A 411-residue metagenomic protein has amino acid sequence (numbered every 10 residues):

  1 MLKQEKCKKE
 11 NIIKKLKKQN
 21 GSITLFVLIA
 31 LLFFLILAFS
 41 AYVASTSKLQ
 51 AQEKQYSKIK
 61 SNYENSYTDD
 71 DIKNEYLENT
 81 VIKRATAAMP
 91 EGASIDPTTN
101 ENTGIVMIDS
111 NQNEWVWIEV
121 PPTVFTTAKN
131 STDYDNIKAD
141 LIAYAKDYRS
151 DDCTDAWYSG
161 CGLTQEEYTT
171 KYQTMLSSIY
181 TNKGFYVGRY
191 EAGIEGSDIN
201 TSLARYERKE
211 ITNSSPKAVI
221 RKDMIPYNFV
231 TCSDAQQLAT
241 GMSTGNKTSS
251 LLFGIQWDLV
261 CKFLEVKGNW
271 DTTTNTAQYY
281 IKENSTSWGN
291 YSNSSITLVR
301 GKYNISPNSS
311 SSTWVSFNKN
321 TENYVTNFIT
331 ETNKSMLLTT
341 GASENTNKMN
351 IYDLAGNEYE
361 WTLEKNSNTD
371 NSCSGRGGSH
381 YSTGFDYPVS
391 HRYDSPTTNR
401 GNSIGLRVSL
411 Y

Functional and structural regions predicted by a protein language model:
M1-L16: N-terminal Lys/Arg-rich, disordered targeting/topogenic segments
I13-A30: Glycine-centered recognition micro-motifs in short, flexible terminal segments and loops
L32-Y63: Aliphatic-rich helix starts adjacent to a transmembrane/signal segment
Y67-A128, S249: GGW-centered surface loops in extracellular recognition modules
I82, G104, I108-Y168: Extended, Lys/Arg-enriched charged tracts that mediate electrostatic binding to polyanionic substrates
N111, Y144-D353: Short aromatic-cysteine micro-motif
P121-V124, Y190-I194, Q256, L363-T369 (+2 more regions): Acidic glycine-/aspartate-rich tracts in secreted/extracellular proteins
V230-S233, Q237, T248, T340-T346 (+1 more regions): Disulfide-stabilized, aromatic/cysteine-rich ligand-recognition loop
